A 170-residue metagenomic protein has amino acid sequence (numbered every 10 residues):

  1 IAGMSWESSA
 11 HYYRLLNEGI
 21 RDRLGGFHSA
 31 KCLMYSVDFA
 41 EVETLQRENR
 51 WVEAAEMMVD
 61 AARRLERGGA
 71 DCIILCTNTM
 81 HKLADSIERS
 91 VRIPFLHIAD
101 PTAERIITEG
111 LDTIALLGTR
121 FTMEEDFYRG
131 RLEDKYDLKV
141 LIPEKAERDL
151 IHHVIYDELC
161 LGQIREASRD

Functional and structural regions predicted by a protein language model:
I1-D170: Non-catalytic structural scaffold of enzyme domains
